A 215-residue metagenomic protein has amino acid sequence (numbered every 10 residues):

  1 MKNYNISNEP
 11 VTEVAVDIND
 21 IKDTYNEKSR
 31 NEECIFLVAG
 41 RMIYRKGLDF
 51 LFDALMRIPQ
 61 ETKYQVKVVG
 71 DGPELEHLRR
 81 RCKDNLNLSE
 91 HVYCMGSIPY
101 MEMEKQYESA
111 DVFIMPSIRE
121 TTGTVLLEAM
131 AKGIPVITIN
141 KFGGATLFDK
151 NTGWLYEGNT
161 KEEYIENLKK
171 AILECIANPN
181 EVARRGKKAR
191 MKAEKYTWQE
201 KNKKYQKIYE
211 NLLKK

Functional and structural regions predicted by a protein language model:
M1-D23: Donor nucleotide-sugar binding/catalytic pocket of nucleotide-sugar-dependent glycosyltransferases
C34-R57, P73-H77: A conserved mid-protein helix/loop that constitutes part of the nucleotide-sugar donor-binding site
R79-I98: Nucleotide-activated donor-binding/catalytic signature segment of Leloir-type glycosyltransferases, i.e., the conserved
S97-I98, K105-A110: Short alpha-helical donor nucleotide-sugar binding micro-motif in glycosyltransferases
I118: Aromatic "clamp/platform" in nucleotide-sugar-dependent glycosyltransferases that forms part of the donor/acceptor
P135-T138: Short hydrophobic beta-strand element within catalytic cores of glycosyltransferases and related nucleotide-activated
A145-L173: Change "using UDP/GDP/dTDP sugars" to "using nucleotide sugars
E174, E181-K195, K207: A short, well-ordered alpha-helix in the C-terminal region of glycosyltransferases
